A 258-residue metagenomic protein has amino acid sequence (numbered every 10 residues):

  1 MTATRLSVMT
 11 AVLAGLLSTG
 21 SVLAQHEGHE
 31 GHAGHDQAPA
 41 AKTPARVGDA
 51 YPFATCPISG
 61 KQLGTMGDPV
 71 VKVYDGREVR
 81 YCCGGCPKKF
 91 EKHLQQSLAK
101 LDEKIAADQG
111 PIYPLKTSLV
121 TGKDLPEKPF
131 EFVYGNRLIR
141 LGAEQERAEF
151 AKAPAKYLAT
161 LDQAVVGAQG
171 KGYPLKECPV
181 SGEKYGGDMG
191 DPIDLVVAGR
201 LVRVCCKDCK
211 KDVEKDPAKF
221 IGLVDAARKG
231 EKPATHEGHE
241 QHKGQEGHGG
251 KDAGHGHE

Functional and structural regions predicted by a protein language model:
M1-T10: Bacterial N-terminal signal peptides that target proteins for export
L6, G15-E258: Intrinsically disordered, low-complexity terminal tails/loops enriched in metal-binding residues
